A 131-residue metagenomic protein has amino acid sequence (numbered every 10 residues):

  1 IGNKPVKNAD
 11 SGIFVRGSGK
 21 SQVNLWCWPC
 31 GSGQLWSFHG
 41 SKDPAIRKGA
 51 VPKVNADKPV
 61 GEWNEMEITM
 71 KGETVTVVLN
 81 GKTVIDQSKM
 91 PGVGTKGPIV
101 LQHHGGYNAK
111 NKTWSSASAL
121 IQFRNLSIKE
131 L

Functional and structural regions predicted by a protein language model:
I1-L131: Carbohydrate-interacting regions of secretory-pathway proteins
